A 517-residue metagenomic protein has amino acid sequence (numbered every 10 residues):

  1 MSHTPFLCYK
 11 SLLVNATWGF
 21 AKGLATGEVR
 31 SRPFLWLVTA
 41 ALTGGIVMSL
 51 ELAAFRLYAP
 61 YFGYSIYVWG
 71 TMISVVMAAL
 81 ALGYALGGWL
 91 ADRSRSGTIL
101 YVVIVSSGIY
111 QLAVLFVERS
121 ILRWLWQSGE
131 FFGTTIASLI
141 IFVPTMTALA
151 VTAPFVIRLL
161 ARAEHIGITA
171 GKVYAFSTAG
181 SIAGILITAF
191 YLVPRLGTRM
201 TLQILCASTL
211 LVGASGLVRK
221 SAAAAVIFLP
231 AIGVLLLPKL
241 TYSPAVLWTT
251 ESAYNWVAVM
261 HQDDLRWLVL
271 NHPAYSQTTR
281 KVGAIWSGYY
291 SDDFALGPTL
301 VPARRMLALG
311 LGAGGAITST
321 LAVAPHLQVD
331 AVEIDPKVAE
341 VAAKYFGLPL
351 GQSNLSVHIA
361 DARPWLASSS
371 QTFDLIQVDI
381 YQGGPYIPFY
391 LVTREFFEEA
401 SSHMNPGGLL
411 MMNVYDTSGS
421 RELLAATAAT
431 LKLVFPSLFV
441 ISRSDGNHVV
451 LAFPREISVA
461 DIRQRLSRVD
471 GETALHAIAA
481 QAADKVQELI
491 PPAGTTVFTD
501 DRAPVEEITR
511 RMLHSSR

Functional and structural regions predicted by a protein language model:
S2-E251, H261-W267, H272-Q277, T299-L307 (+10 more regions): Alpha-helical transmembrane segments of multi-pass membrane proteins
L149-T152, W286-Y290: Phosphate/oxyanion-binding active-site loops and adjacent basic polyanion-contact surfaces
W256-A258: Short, surface-exposed charged micro-motifs
T278-S287: Class I SAM-dependent methyltransferase Rossmann-like catalytic core, especially the SAM/SAH-binding loop
G288-P302: Conserved alpha-helix/loop element of class I SAM-dependent methyltransferases that forms part of the SAM/SAH-binding
G347: A motif-centric feature for acidic-aromatic and gly/ser/thr-rich catalytic loops and repeats
L350-Q352: Short, polar/flexible loop-turn hinges at active-site or ligand-entry regions and domain interfaces
E456-R517: SAM/dcSAM-binding transferase cores
